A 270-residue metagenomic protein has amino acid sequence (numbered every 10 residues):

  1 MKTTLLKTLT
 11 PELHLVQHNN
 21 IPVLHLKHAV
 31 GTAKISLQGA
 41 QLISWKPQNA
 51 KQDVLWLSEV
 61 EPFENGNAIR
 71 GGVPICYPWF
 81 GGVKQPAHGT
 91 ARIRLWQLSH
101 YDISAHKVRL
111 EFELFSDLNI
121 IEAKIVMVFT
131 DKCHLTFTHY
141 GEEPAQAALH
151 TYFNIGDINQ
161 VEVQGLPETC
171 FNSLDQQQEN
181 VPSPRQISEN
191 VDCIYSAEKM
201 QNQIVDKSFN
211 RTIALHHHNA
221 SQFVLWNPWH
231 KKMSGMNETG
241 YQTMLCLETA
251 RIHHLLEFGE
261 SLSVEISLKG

Functional and structural regions predicted by a protein language model:
M1-A29, E113-F115, I194-G270: Beta-strand-rich recognition/accessory modules
L15, Q85-T130: Extended, loop-rich substrate-binding clefts of extracytoplasmic carbohydrate-active enzymes
A29-P86, M244: Acidic-aromatic substrate-binding/catalytic surfaces of carbohydrate-active enzymes
Q38, Y140-P144, K269: Short solvent-exposed strand-capping/beta-turn motif centered on an Asx-Ser/Thr pair
P62-A91, Q164-Q177, K199, I252: Beta-strand/loop-rich accessory regions of lumenal/periplasmic or secreted enzymes, predominantly carbohydrate-active
N65, K124-V126, H253-E257: Beta-strand-rich interaction surfaces with strong enrichment in secreted/lumenal proteins
F112-I155: Acidic, contiguous internal or C-terminal segments within carbohydrate-active enzymes that form a structured patch used
P144, Y152-F223: Active-site/ligand-binding surface loops and adjacent short beta/alpha elements that line catalytic pockets across
